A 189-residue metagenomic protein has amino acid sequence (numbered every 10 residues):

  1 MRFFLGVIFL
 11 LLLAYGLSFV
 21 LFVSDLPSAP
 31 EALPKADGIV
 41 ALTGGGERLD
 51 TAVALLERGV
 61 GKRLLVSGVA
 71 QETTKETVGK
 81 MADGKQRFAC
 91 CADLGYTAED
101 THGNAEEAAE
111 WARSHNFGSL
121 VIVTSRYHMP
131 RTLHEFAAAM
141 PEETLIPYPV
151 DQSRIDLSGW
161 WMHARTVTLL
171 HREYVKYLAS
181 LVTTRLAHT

Functional and structural regions predicted by a protein language model:
M1-P30: N-terminal type II signal-anchor transmembrane helix that functions as the membrane-insertion/stop-transfer segment
L10, D156, L169-R172: Alpha-helical structural elements
Y15, F22, Y127, F136 (+1 more regions): Aromatic side chains
S24-A164: A structural signal for short, hydrophobic/glycine-enriched beta-strand patches
M162-T189: A transmembrane-helix-recognition feature enriched in membrane-embedded lipid enzymes and envelope glyco-/phospholipid
